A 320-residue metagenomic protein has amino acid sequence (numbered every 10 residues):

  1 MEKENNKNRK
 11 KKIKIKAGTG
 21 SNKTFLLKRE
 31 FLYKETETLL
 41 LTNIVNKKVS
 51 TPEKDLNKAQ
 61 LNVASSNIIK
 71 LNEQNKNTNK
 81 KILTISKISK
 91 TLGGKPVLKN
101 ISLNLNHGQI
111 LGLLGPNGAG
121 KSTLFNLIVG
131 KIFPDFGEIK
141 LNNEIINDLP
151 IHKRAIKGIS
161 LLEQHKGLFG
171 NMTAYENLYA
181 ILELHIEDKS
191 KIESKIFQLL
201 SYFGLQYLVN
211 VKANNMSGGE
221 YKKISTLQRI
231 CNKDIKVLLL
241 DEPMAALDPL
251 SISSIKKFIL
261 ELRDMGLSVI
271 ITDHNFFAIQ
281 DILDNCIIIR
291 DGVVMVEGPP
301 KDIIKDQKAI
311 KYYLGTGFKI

Functional and structural regions predicted by a protein language model:
L114-P116: The feature captures the beta-strand-to-loop junction immediately N-terminal to the Walker
V129: Helix-to-loop junction immediately C-terminal to a conserved catalytic motif
G137-I145, K157: Conserved ABC transporter NBD signature motif
H165, M172-E183: Q-loop/switch helix immediately C-terminal to the Walker
S190-L208: Conserved ABC ATPase "signature" region
K212-M216: Conserved ABC ATPase signature
L238-E242: Catalytic Walker B motif of ABC-type/P-loop ATPase nucleotide-binding domains
